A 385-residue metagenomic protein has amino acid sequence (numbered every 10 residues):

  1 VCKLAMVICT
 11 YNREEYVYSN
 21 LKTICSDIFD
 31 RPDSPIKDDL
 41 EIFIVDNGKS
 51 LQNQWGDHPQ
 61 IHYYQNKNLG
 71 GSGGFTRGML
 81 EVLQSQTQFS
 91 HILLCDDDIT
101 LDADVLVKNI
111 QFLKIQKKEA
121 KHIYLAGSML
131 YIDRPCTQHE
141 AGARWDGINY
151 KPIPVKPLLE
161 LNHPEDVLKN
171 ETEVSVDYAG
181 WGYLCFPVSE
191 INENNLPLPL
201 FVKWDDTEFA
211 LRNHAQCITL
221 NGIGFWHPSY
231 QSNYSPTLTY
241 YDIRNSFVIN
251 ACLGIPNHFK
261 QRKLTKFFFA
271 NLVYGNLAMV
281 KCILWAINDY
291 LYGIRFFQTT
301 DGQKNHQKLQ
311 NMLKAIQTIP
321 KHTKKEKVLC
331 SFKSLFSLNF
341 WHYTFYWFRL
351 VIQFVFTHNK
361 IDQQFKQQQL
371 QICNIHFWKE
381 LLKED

Functional and structural regions predicted by a protein language model:
V1, R244-D385: Terminal low-complexity segments of carbohydrate-biosynthetic enzymes
V1-K22, P35: N-proximal low-complexity "stem/linker" segments adjacent to membrane-targeting elements
K3-A5, E41, E208: Cell-envelope/extracellular polymer assembly enzymes that use nucleotide-activated donors
I24-Y64: Acidic donor-binding segment of Leloir-type glycosyltransferases
T87-T100: Short beta-strand-to-loop acidic/aromatic patch adjacent to the donor-nucleotide binding site
D104-P152: Conserved donor NDP-sugar-binding/catalytic core segment of glycosyltransferases
K156-Y183: A recurrent flexible, glycine/aromatic-enriched loop bordering the glycosyltransferase active site that acts as
Y178-Y183, N192-L211, Q216-F225, T237-L238: Donor nucleotide-sugar recognition loop
